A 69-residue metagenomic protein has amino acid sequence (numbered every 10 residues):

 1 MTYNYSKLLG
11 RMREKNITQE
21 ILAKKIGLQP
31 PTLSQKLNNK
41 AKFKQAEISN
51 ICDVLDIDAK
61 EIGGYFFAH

Functional and structural regions predicted by a protein language model:
M1-I17: A short, Lys/Arg-rich alpha-helix, primarily the initiator
L9, E20, S49: Residues within the helices of the helix-turn-helix
G10, Q35, G64: DNA-binding alpha-helical recognition surfaces that contact promoter or target DNA
M12, A23, C52: The alpha-helix within a helix-turn-helix
N16-Q35: Short alpha-helical DNA-recognition segment
L37, E47, F66: DNA major-groove recognition helix of helix-turn-helix
K40-N50: Short, basic-rich loop-to-helix N-cap that marks the start of a DNA-contacting helix
D56-H69: Short C-terminal boundary/hinge segments that cap the last helix of small helical domains
